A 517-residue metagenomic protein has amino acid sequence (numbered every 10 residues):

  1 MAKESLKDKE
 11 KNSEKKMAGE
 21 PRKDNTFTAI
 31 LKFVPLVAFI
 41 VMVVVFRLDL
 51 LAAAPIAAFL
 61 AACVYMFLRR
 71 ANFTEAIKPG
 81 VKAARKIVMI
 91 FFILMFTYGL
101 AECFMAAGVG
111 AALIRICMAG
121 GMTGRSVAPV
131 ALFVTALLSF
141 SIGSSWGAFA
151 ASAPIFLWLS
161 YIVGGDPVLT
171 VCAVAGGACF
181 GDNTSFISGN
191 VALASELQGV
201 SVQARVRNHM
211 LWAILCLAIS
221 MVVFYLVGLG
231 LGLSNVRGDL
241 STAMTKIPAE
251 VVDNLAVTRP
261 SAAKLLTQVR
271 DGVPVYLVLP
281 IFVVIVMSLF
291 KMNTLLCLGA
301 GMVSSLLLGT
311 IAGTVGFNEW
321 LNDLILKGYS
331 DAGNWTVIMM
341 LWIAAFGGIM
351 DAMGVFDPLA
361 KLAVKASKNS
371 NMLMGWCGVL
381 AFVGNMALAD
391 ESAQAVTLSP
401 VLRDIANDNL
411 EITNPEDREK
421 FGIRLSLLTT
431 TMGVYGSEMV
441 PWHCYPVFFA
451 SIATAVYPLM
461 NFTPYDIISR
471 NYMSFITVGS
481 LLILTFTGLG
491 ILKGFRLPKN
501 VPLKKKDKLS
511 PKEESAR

Functional and structural regions predicted by a protein language model:
A2-E4, V45-F46, N183-F186, S195-P260 (+2 more regions): Juxtamembrane and boundary regions of transmembrane helices in multi-pass small-molecule transporters and channels
A29-V41, D49-R69, F91-G99, P129 (+5 more regions): Hydrophobic mid-bilayer segments of alpha-helices in multi-pass membrane transport proteins, especially secondary
A52-P55, A76-A111, A128, N322-D357 (+3 more regions): Core transmembrane alpha-helical segments of multi-pass membrane transporters/permeases
R69-F73, R85-K86, G164-V168, A194-V206 (+4 more regions): Juxtamembrane helix-boundary/capping and inter-helix hinge elements in multi-pass membrane proteins
R85-I90, R115-F133, S160-T170, D271-Y276 (+3 more regions): Membrane-interfacial loop-to-helix junctions in multi-pass transporters
M95-T97, T123-I155, V364-D408, T429-T430: Hydrophobic alpha-helical transmembrane segments of multi-pass integral membrane proteins, predominantly secondary
T97-M105, V134-G147, A175-N183, L211-V223 (+3 more regions): Helix-loop-helix module between adjacent transmembrane segments
R125-L137, G164-N183, M372-N385, E411-Y445 (+1 more regions): Alpha-helical transmembrane segments of multi-pass membrane proteins
